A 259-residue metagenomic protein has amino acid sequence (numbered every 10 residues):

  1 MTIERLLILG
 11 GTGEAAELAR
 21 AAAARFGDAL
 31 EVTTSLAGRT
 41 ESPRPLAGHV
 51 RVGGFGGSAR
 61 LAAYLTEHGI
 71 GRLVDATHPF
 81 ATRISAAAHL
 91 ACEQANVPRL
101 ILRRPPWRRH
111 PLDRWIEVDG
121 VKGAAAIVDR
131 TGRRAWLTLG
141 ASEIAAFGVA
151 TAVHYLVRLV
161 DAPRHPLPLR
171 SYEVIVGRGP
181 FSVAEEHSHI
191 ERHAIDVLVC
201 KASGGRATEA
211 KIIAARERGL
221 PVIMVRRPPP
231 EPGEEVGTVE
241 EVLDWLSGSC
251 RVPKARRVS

Functional and structural regions predicted by a protein language model:
E4-G38: N-terminal basic/disordered segments at the start of proteins
T33-G56, D113-R114, P166-Y172: N-terminal beta-loop-helix "entrance" segment that forms/cooperates in small-molecule cofactor or anionic ligand
T34-S42, L102-W107, V121, A141-I144 (+2 more regions): Short, polar loop motifs at secondary-structure junctions
G48-H68, V176-E185: Glycine-rich, highly charged phosphate/nucleotide-binding loops
L61-K122: Glycine/small-residue-rich loop that forms an oxyanion/phosphate-binding "nest" at active or ligand-binding sites
K122-L156: Internal active-site segments that recognize and position negatively charged phosphoryl groups and nucleotide moieties
G148-G179: Histidine/lysine/aspartate-rich catalytic loop segments that bind and position anionic ligands
H193, A202-A214, V222-S259: C-terminal functional extensions of proteins
